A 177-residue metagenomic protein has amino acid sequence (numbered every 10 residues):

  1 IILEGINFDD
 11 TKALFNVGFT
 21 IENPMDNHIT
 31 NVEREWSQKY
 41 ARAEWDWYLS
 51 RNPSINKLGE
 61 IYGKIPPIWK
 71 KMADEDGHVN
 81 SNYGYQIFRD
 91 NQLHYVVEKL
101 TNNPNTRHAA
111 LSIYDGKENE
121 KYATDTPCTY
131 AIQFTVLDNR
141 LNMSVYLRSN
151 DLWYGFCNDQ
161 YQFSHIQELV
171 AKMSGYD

Functional and structural regions predicted by a protein language model:
I1-D177: Terminal, non-catalytic protein-protein interaction segments that mediate quaternary/complex assembly
